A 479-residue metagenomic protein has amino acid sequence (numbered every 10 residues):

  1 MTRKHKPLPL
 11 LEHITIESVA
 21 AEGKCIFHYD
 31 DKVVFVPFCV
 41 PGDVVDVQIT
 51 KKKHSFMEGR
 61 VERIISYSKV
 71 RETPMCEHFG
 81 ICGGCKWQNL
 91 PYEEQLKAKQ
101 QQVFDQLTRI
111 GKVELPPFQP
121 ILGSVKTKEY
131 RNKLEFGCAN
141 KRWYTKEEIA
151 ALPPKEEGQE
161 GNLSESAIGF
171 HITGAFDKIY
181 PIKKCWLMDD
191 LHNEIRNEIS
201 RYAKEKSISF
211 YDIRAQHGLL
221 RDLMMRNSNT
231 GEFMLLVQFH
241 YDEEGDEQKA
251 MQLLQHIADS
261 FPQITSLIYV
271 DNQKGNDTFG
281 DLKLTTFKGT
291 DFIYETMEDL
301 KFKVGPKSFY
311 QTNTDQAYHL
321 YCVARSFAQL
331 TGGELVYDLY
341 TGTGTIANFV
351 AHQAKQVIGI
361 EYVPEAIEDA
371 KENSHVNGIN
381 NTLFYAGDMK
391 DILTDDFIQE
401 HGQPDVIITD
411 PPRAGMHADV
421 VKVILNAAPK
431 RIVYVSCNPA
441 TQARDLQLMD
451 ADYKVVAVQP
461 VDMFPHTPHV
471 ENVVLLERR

Functional and structural regions predicted by a protein language model:
M1-H78, L383, K390-D391: Terminal RNA-binding accessory module
T2-G23, E244-R479: Rossmann-like S-adenosyl-L-methionine
C25-D30, G169-I172, L236-Q238, A370: Short, acidic/hydrophobic/Gly-rich beta-strand patch recurrent on exposed beta strands that often constitutes part
R63-P74, G80-S209: Extended interfacial segments that mediate partner engagement and assembly in macromolecular machines
Q119-K126, I213, L220-D222, P460-M463: Short, solvent-exposed loop/turn elements at beta->coil junctions and helix N-caps that rim active or binding pockets
D177-R221, N227, Y241-I268: Internal alpha/beta scaffold segment
M225, G231-H240, K301-G305: Short, aliphatic-rich beta-strand segments
